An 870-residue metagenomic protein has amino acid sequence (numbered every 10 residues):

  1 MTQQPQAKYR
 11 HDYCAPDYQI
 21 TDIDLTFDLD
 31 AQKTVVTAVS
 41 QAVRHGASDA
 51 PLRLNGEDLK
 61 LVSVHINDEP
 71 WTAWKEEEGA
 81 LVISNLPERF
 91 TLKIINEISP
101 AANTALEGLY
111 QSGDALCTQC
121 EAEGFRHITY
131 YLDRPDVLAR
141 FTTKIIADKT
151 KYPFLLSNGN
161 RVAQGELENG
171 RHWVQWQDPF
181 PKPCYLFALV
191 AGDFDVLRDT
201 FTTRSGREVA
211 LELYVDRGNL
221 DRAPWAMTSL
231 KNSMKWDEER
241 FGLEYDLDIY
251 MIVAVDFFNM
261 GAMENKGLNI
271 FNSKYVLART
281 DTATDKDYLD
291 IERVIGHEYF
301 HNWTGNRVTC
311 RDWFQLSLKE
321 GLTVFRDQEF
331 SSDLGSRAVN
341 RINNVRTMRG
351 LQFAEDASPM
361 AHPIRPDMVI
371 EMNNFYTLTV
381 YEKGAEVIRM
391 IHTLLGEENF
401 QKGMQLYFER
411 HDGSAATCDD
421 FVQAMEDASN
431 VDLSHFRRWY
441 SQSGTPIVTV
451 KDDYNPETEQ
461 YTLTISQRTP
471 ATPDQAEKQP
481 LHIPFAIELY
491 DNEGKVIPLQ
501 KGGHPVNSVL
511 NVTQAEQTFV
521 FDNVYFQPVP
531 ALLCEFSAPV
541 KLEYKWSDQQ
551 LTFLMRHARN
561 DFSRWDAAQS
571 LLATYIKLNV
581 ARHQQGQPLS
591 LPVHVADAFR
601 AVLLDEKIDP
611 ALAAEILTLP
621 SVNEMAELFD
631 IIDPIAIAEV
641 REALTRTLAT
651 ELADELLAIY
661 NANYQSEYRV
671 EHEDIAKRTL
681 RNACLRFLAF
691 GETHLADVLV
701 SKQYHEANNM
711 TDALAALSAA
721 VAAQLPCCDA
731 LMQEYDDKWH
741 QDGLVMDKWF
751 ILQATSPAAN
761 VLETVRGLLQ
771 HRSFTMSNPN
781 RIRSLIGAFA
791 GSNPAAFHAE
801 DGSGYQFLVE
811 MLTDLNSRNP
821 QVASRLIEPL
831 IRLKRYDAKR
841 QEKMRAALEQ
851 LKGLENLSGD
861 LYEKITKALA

Functional and structural regions predicted by a protein language model:
M1-V35, Y110-Q119, Y131, P135 (+1 more regions): N-terminal, polar/Ser/Thr-rich
V36-A42, G56, L86-N103, F141-K149 (+3 more regions): Short, hydrophobic/aromatic-enriched beta-strand segments in well-ordered soluble domains
V39-L59, Y130-D133, A139-D148, D419 (+2 more regions): Surface-exposed beta-strand/loop patches in extracellular or lumenal glycoproteins
H45-S112, E168-G170, V174, V512-P528: A surface-exposed beta-strand-loop module
K60-N67, D432-H435, T445-L532, K577 (+3 more regions): Beta-strand-rich binding/interaction modules
L61, E69, W176, R204-T458 (+1 more regions): Hydrophobic alpha-helical and helix-loop surface patches within well-folded domains that function as non-catalytic
I95-R198, D561-R564: Extended, low-hydrophobicity, Ser/Thr/Pro/Gly-biased non-transmembrane segments
G350, D522-A870: Long, ordered, helix-rich scaffold segments
